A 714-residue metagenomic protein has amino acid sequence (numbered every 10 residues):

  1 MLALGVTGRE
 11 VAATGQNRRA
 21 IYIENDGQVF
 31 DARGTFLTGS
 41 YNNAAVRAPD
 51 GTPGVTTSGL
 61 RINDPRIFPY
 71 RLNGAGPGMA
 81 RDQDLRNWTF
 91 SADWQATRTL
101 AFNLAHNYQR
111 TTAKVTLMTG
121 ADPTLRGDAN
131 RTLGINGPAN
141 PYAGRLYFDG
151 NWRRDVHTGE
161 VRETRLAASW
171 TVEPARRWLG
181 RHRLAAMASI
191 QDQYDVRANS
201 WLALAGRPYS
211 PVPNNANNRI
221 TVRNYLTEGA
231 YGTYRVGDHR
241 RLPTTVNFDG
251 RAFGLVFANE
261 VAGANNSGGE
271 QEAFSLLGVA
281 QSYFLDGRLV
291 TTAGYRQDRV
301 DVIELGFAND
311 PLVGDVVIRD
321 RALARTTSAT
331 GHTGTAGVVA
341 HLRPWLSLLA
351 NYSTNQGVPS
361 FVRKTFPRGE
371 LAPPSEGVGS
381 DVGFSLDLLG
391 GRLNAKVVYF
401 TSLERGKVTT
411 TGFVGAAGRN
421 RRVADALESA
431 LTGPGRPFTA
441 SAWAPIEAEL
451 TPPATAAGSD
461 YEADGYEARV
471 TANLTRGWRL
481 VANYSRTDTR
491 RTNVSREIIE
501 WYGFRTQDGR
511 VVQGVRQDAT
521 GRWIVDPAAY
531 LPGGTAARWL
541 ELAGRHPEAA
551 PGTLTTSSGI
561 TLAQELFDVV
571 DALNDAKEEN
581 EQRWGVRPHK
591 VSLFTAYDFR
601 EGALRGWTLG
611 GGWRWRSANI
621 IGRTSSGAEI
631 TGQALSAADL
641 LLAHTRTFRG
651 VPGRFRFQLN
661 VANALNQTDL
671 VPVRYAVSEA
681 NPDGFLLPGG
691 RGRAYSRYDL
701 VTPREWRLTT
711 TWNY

Functional and structural regions predicted by a protein language model:
M1-L85, K114-E163, L226-E260, G412-A456: Acidic/polar loop-and-plug regions of large Gram-negative outer-membrane beta-barrel proteins
G74-M79, N87, S91, G150-V156 (+9 more regions): Extracellular loop and loop/strand-boundary signature of outer-membrane beta-barrel proteins
F90-W94, L166-V172, L276-S282, A336-L342 (+8 more regions): Residues on the lipid-exposed face of transmembrane beta-strands in outer-membrane beta-barrel proteins
T99-F102, A175-R177, G287-T291, P344-L348 (+5 more regions): Repeated loop/turn-to-beta-strand initiation elements of outer-membrane beta-barrel proteins
D155-R405, A463, N473: Structural signature of Gram-negative outer-membrane beta-barrels, strongest in the C-terminal barrel of TonB-dependent
D286-R288, L403, F438-R623, T709-N713: Gram-negative outer-membrane beta-barrel transporters
N351, P374-A456, D460-D464, N473 (+1 more regions): Membrane-embedded beta-barrel scaffold of Gram-negative outer-membrane proteins
E404-R405, G612-T624, T645-Y714: C-terminal beta-signal and adjacent terminal beta-strands/loops of Gram-negative outer-membrane beta-barrel proteins
